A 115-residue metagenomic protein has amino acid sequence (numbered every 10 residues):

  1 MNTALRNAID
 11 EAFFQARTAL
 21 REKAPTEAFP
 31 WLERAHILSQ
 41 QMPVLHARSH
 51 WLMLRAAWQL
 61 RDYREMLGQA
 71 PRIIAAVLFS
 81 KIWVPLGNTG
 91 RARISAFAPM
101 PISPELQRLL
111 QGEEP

Functional and structural regions predicted by a protein language model:
M1-F29, E33, I37-Q40, Y63-P115: N-terminal alpha-helical interaction modules that lie
A12, W31, H46, H50-M53: TPR repeat positional signature
L60: Long, contiguous binding/interaction regions
